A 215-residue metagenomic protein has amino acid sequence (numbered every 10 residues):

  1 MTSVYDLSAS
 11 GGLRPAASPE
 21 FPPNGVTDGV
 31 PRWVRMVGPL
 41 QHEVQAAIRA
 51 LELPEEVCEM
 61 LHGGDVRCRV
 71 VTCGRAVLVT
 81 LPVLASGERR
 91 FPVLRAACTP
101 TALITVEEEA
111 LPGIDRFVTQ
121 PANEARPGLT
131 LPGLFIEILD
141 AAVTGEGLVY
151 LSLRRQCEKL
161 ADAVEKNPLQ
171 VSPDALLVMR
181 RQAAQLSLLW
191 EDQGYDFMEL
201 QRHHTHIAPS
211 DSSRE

Functional and structural regions predicted by a protein language model:
M1-L129: Divalent-cation
P82-E215: Extended amphipathic alpha-helical scaffolding segments in membrane-proximal extra-membrane regions of membrane
